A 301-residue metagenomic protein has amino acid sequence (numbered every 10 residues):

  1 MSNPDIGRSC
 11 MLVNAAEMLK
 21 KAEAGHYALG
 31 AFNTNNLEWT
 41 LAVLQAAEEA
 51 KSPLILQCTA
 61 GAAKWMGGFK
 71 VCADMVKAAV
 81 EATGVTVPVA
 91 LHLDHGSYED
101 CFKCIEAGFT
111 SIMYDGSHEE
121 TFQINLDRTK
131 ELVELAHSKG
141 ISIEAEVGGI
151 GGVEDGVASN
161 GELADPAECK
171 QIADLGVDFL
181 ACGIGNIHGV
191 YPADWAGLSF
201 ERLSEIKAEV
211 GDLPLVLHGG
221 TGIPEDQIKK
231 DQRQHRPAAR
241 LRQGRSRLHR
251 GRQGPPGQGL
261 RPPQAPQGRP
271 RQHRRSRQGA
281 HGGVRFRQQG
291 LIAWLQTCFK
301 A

Functional and structural regions predicted by a protein language model:
M1-C10, L291, L295-A301: N-terminal amphipathic/basic-hydrophobic helices that include classical n-h-c signal peptides and signal-anchor
N3-G30, K77: N-terminal amphipathic alpha-helix/helix-capping segment at the start of soluble metabolic enzymes
V13-K21, N36-A62, G67-T86, H95-L213 (+4 more regions): Alpha/beta enzyme core
F32, N36, R242: Conserved phosphate/anionic-ligand binding catalytic regions in large, soluble enzymes, centered on
L217-T221: Glycine-rich beta-strand-to-loop/alpha-helix junction loops that act as flexible
E225-F299: C-terminal alpha-helical cap/extension of soluble enzyme domains
